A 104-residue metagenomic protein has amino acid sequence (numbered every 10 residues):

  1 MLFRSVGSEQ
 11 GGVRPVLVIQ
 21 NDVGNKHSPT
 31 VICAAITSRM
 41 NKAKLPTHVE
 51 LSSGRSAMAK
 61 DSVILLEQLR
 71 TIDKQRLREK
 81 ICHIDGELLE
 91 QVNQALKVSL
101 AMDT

Functional and structural regions predicted by a protein language model:
M1-T104: Conserved functional hotspots at enzyme active or ligand-binding sites that engage polyanionic ligands
